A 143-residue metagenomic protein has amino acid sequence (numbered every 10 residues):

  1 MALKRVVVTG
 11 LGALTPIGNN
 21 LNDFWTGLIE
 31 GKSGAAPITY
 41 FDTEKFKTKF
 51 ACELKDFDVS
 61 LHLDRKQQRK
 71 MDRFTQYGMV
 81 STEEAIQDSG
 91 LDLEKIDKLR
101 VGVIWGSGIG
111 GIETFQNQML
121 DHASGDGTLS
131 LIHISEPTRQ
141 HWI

Functional and structural regions predicted by a protein language model:
M1-Q67: ACP-dependent fatty acid/polyketide chain-elongation machinery
M1-V7, K70-Q87, L93: N-terminal amphipathic, basic-rich helices that act as targeting or association modules
L11, I17, G106-G108, R139: Fold-independent oxyanion-binding glycine-rich loops and adjacent beta-strand/coil segments at enzyme active sites
P16, E113-T114, I143: Glycine/Thr-rich phosphate-binding loops of Rossmann-like dinucleotide-binding domains
F24-G27, L120-H122, H141: Glycine-rich, phosphate-binding/catalytic loops in enzymes
L63-M71, S130-L131: A short glycine/serine-rich beta->alpha loop
M79, E83-L131: Hydrophobic alpha-helical hairpins/lids featuring a short glycine-rich hinge
I132-I143: Single conserved hydrophobic/aromatic residue that forms the stacking wall/gate of nucleotide- or nucleobase-binding
